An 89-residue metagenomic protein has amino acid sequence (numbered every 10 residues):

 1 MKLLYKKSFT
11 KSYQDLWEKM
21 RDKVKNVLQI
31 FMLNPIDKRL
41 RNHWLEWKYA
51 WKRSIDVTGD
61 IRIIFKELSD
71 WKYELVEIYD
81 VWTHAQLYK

Functional and structural regions predicted by a protein language model:
M1-V27: Arg/Lys-rich, positively charged N-terminal/basic patches that mediate binding to nucleic acids
L3, E18-D22, K38, Y49-A50 (+1 more regions): Short alpha-helical segments used as structural interaction elements across diverse proteins
K7, V57-K89: Enriched for short, Lys/Arg-rich terminal
L16, F31, E67-L68: Hydrophobic helix-cap positions at the C-terminus of alpha-helices in RecA-like/P-loop ATPase nucleotide-binding cores
K25-Q29, N34, L75: A short beta-strand-loop micro-motif that forms or neighbors metal/cofactor- and ligand-binding patches at active-site
I30-S54: A short, surface-exposed loop/turn module that caps and links secondary-structure elements
